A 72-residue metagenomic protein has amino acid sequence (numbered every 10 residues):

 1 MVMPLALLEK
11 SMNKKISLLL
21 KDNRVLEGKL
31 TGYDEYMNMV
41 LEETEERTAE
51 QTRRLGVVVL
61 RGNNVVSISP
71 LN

Functional and structural regions predicted by a protein language model:
M1-N72: Conserved RNA-binding domains used in RNP assembly and mRNA/RNA metabolism
